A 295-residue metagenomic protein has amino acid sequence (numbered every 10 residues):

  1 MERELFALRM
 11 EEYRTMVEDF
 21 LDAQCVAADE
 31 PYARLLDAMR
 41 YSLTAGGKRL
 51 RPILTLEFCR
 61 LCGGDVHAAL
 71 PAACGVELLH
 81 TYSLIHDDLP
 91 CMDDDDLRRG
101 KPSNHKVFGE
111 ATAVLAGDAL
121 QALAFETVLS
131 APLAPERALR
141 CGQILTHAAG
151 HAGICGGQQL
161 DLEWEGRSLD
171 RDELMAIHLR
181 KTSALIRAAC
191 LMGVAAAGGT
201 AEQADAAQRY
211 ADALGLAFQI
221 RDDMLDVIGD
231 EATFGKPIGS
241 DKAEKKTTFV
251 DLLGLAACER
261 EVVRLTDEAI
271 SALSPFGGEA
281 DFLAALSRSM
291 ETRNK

Functional and structural regions predicted by a protein language model:
M1-C25: N-terminal amphipathic/basic leader segments beginning at the initiator methionine
E12, C25-S271, D281-E291: Mg2+-dependent prenyl diphosphate-binding active-site environment of isoprenoid biosynthetic enzymes
N294-K295: Short cytosolic juxtamembrane segments of multi-pass membrane proteins
